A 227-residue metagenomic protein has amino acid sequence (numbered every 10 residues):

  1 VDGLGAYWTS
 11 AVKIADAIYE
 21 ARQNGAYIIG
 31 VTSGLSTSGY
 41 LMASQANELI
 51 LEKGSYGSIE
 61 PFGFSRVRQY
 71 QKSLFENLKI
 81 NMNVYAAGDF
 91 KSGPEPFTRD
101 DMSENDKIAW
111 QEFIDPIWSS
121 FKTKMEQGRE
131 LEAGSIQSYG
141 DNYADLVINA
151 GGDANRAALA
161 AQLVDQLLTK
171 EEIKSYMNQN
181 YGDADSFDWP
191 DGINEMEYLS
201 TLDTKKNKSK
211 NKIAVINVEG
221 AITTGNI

Functional and structural regions predicted by a protein language model:
V1-D145, N178-I227: Small-residue-centered hinge/linker elements
G39, A154-N155: Short, hydrophobic alpha-helical packing/hinge segments within bilobed ligand-binding/sensory domains
I50-L51, V164-K170: Short acidic-hydrophobic, aromatic-tinged amphipathic segments that line or gate anion-handling sites
A144, I148-D153: Extended, domain-scale alpha-helical bundle/helix-rich regions
